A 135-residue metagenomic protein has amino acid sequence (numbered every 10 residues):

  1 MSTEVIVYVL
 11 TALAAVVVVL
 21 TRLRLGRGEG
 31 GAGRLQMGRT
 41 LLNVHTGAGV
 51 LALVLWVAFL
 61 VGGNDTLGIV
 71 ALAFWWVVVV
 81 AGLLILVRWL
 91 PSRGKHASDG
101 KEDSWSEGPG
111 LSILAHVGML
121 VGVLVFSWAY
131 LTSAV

Functional and structural regions predicted by a protein language model:
M1-V7, A32-A48, L67-L72: Transmembrane alpha-helix entry/boundary detector in multi-pass membrane proteins
E4-G28: N-terminal signal-anchor/start-transfer transmembrane helix
L13, R39-V57, W76, V80: Core segments of alpha-helical transmembrane spans in multipass integral membrane proteins
T21-L25, A52-D65: Membrane-helix exit/interface motif
R22-R34, L86-E107: Cytoplasmic membrane-interface segments at the C-terminal ends of transmembrane helices
L60-S92: Short alpha-helical packing/oligomerization segments
D103-G122: Individual transmembrane alpha-helices with interfacial aromatic-anchor signatures
V123-V135: Juxtamembrane boundary at the C-terminal end of a transmembrane helix
